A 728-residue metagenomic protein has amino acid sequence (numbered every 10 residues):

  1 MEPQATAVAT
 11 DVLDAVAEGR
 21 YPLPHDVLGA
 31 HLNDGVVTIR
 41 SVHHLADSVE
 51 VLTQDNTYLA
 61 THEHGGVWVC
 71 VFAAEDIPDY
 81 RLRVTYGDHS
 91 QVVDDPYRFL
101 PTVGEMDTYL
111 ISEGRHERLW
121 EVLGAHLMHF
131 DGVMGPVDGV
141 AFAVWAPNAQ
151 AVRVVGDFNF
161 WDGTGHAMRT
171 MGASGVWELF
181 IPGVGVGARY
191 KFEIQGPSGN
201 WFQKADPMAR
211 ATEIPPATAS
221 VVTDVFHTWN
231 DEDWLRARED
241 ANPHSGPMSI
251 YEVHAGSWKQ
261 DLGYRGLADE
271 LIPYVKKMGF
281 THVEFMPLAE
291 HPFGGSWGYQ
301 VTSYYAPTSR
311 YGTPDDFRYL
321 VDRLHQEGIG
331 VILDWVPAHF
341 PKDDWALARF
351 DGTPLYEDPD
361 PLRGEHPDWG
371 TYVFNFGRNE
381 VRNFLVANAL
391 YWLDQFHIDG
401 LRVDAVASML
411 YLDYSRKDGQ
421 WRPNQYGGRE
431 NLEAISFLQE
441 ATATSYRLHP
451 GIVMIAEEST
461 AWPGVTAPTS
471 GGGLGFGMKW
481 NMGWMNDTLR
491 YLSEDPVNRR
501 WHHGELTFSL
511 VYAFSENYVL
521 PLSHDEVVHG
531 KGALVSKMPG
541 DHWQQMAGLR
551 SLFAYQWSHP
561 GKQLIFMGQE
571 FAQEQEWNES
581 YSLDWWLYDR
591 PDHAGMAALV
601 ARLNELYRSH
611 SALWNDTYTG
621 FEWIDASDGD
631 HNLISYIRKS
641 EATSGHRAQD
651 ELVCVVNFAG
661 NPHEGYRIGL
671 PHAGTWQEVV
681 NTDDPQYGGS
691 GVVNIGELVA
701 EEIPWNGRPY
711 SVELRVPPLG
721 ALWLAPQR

Functional and structural regions predicted by a protein language model:
M1-D34, H62-A146, M171-E252, S257-L262 (+1 more regions): The feature marks proteins involved in alpha-glucan
I39-S41, F142-V144, D650-F658: Short, well-ordered beta-strand segments enriched in hydrophobic/aromatic residues
V42-S48, W145-V152, P671-G674: Short proline/glycine-enriched turn/loop motifs at strand-loop junctions of beta-rich domains
S48-D55, A151-F160: Change to "...patches in solvent-exposed regions of secreted, membrane-anchored, or virion-exposed structural
D76-Y80, V186-R189, G696-R728: C-terminal beta-strand-rich structural cap/linker in extracellular carbohydrate-active enzymes
V144, F192, V253, V275 (+12 more regions): Conserved, mostly hydrophobic/aromatic
A211-P215, A219, T228, E232-I250 (+3 more regions): Substrate-binding/active-site clefts of carbohydrate-active enzymes
P216, H397-D399, K417-S582, L587 (+4 more regions): Conserved alpha/beta catalytic core and glycan-binding cleft of carbohydrate-active enzymes
